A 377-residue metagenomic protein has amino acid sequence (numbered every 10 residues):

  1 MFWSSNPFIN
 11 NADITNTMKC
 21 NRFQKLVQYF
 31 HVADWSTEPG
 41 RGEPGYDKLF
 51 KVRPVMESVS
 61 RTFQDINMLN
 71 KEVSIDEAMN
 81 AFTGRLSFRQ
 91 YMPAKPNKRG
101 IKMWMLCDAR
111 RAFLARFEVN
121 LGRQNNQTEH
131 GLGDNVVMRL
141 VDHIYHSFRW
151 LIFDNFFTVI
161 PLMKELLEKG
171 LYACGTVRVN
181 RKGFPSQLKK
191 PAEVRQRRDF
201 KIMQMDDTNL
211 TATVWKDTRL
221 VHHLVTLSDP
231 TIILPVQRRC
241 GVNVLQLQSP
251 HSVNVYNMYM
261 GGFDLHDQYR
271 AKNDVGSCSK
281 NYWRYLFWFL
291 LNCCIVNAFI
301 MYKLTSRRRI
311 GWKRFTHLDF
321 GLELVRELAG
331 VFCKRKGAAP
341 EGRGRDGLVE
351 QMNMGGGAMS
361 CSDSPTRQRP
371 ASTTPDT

Functional and structural regions predicted by a protein language model:
M1-T377: Acidic, contiguous segments within the catalytic cores of piggyBac-derived transposases
